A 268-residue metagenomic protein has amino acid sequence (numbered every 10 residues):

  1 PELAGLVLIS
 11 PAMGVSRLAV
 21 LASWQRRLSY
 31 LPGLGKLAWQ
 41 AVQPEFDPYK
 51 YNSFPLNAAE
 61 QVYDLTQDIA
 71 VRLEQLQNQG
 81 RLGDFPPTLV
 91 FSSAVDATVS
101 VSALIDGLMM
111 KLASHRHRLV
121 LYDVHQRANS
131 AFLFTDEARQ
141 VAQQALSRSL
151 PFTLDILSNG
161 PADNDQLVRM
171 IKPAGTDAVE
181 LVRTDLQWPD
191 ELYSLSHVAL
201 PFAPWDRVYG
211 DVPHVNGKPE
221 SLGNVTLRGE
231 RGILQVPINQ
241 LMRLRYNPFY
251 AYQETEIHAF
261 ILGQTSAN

Functional and structural regions predicted by a protein language model:
V7-L18, V124: Active-site nucleophile loop of the alpha/beta-hydrolase fold
P11, W24-Q25, L34, P55 (+1 more regions): Short, proline-centered helix/strand-breaking motifs
V15-F46: Short, flexible helix-coil linker/hinge segments at the edges of structured domains or between repeats
A41-V42, R231-L241: Acidic/histidine-rich, surface-exposed loop or edge segments in extracytoplasmic proteins
K50-I233, N247-L262: Serine-hydrolase catalytic core
G263-N268: Extended, compositionally biased alpha-helical segments that mediate assembly or anchoring
